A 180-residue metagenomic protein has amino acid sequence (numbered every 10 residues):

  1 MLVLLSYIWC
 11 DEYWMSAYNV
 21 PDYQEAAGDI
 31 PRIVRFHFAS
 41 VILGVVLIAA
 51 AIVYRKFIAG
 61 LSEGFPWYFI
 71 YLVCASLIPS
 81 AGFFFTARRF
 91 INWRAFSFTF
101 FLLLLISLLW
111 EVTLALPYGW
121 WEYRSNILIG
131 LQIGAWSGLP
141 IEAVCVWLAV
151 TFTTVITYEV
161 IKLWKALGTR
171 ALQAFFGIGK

Functional and structural regions predicted by a protein language model:
M1-K180: Aromatic-rich, lipid-facing transmembrane alpha helices and their immediate juxtamembrane interface loops in integral
